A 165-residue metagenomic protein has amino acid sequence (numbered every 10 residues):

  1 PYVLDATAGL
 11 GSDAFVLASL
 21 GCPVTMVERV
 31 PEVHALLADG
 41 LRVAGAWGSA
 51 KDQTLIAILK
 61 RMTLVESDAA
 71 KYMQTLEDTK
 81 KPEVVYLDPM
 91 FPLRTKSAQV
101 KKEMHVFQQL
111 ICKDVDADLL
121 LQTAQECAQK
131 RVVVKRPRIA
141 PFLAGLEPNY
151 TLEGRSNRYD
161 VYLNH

Functional and structural regions predicted by a protein language model:
P1, E83, K130: Conserved acidic residues
P1-G9: Conserved class I S-adenosyl-L-methionine
A8-L10, P31, K71, M90-P92 (+1 more regions): Short, glycine/acidic-enriched loop or turn micro-motifs at the edges of active sites
L10-C22: Conserved SAM-binding loop of SAM-dependent methyltransferases across substrates and taxa, primarily the Class I
L20-C22, K101-H105, Y150-T151: Glycine-rich, phosphate-binding/catalytic loops in enzymes
V27-V84: S-adenosyl-L-methionine
P89-L120: Mobile active-site "lid"/loop adjacent to the S-adenosyl-L-methionine
A117-L163: Conserved Class I SAM-dependent methyltransferase catalytic core
